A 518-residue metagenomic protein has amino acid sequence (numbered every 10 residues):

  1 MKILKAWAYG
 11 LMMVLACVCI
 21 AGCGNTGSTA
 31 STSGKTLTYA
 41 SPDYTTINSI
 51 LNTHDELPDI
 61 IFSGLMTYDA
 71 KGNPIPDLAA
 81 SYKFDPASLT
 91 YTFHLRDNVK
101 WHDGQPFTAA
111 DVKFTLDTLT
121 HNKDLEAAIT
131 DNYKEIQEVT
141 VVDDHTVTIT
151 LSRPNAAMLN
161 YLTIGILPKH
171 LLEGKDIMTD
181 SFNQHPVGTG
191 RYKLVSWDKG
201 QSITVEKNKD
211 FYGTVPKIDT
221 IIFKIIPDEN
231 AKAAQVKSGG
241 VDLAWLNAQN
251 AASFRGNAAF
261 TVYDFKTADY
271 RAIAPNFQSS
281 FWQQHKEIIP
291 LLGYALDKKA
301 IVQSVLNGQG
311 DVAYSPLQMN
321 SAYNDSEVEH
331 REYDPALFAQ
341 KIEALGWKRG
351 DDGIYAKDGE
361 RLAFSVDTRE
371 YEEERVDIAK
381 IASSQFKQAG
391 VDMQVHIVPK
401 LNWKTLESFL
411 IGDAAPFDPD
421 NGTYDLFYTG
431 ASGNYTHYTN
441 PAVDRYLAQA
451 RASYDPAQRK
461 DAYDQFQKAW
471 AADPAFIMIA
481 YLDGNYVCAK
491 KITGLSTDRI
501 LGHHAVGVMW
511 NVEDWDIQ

Functional and structural regions predicted by a protein language model:
A40-F84, D117, V187: N-terminal lobe/hinge region of extracytoplasmic solute-binding protein
D69, T163-P216, T220, P335-A336 (+2 more regions): Gly/Pro-rich hinge or "lid" segments in bacterial periplasmic/extracellular proteins
A80-L125, T148, W282: Aromatic- and charge-enriched surface segment that lines or borders ligand/interaction sites
K83, A87, T130-L172: Surface-exposed binding/hinge segments that line and control ligand-binding clefts or catalytic entry sites
D180-N183, N208-F254, S383, D392-Q394: Ligand-site clamp/hinge motif
D198, A295-S326, E374-S383, K404-Q518: Detector for C-terminal structural segments
W282-Q283, V312-G350, E370-V376: Structural transition elements
K348-P416: Ligand/substrate-recognition segments at binding pockets and active sites
